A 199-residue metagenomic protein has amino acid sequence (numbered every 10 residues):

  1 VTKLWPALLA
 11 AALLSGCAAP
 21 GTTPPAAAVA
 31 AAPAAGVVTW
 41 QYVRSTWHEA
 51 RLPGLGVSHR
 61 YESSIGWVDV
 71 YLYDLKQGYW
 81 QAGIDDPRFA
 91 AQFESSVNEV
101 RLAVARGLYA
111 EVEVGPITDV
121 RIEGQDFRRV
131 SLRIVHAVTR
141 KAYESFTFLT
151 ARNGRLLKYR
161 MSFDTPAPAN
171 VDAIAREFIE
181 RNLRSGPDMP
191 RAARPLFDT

Functional and structural regions predicted by a protein language model:
V1-L4: Positively charged n-region of N-terminal signal peptides that target proteins for export
P6-G16: Bacterial N-terminal signal peptides
A18-I65, D198-T199: N-terminal "mature-domain start" segment
S58-F93: A short acidic-to-branched-hydrophobic micro-motif
S58-R60, A142-R152: Short, surface-exposed beta-strand/loop micro-motifs that present aromatic residues
A82-E113: Long, charged/polar, surface-exposed segments that mediate recognition or autoinhibition
V104-T147: Signature of long, low-cysteine stretches enriched in small and polar/charged residues
Y159-T199: Surface-exposed amphipathic alpha-helical segments
